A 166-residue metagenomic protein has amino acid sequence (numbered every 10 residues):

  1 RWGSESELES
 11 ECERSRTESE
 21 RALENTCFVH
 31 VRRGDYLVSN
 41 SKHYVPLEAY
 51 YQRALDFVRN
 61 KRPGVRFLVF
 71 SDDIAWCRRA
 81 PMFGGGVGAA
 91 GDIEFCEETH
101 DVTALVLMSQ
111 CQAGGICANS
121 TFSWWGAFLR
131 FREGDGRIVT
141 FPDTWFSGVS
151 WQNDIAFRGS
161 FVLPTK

Functional and structural regions predicted by a protein language model:
R1-R62: Secretory-pathway luminal glycosyltransferase catalytic domains
S10, V58-R59, G84, E133 (+1 more regions): Amphipathic alpha-helical interaction segments
R53-D56, N119-T121, L163-K166: Glycine-rich loops and low-complexity Gly/Arg-rich segments that provide flexible linkers or classic glycine-based
R62-V149, N153: Donor-binding and catalytic core of enzymes assembling or modifying cell-surface/extracellular glycoconjugates
G148-K166: Leloir-type glycosyltransferase catalytic cores
